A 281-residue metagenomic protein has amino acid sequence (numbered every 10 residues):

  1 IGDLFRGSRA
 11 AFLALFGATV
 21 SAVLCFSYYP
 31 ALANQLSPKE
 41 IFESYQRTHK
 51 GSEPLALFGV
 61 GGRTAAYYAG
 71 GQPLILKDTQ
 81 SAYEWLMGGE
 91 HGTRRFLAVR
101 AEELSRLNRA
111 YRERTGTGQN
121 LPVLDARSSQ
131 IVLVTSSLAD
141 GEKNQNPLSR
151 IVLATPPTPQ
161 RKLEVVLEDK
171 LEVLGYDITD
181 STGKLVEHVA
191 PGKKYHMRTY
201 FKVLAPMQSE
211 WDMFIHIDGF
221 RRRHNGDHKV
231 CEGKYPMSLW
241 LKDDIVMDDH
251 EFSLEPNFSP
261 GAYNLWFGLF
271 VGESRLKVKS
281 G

Functional and structural regions predicted by a protein language model:
I1-F5, G61-G62, G281: Short, structured coil/loop segments at alpha-helix boundaries
I1-V23: Signature aromatic-anchored transmembrane alpha helix within multi-pass, membrane-resident enzymes that catalyze glycan
D3-G7, L36-S37, D227: Poly-acidic low-complexity segments
D3-R6, D78, V166, S209: Intrinsic-disorder/low-complexity, polar/charged segments
F16-L107, H196-F220: Short periplasmic/luminal acceptor-recognition loop of GT-C membrane glycosyltransferases, typified by
Y83-G281: C-terminal luminal/periplasmic domains and tails of membrane-associated envelope-modifying transferases
